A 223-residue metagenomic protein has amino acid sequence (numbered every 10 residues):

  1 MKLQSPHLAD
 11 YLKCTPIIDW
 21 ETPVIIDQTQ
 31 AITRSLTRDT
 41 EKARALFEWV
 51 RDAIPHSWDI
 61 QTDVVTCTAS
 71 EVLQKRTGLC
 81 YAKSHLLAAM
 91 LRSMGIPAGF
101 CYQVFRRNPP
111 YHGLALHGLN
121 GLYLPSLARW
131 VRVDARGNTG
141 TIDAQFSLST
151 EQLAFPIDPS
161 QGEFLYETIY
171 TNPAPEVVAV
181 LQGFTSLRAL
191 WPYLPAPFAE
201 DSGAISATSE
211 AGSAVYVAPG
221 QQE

Functional and structural regions predicted by a protein language model:
K2-L8, P16-W20, V104-E223: His-Asp-centered catalytic microenvironments across diverse enzyme cores, prominently the transglutaminase-like
L3-K75: Secondary-structure boundary elements
Y11, F47-W49, H56, Y81 (+3 more regions): Aromatic side chains
Q28, I32, S84, G121-Y123 (+1 more regions): A generic structural signal for ordered secondary structure
E48-D52, A89, S93, G121-L122: Residue-level signal for well-ordered alpha-helical scaffold segments within enzymatic catalytic domains
S57-H117: Active-site neighborhood of thiol-dependent amide/isopeptide-bond enzymes
